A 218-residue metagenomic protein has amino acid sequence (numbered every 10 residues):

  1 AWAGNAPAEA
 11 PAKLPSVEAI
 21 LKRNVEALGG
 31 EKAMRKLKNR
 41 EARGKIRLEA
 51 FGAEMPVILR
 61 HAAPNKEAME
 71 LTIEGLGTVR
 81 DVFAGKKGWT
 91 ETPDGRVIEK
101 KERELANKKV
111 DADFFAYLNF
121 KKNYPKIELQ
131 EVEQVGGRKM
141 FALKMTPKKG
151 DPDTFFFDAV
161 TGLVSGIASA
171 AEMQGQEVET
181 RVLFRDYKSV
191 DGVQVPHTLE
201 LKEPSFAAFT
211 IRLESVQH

Functional and structural regions predicted by a protein language model:
A3-A8: Boundary at the C-terminal end of the N-terminal hydrophobic targeting segment
P11, E18-R96, N123-Q134: N-terminal mature ectodomain segment of secretory-pathway/periplasmic proteins
E26-A33, D113-Y117, E200: Intrinsically disordered, low-complexity boundary segments flanking structured domains
F51-A53, Y117-L118, P147-D151: Short acidic/polar alpha-helix capping motifs at helix-coil junctions
P56-R60, D81-G85, I98-L105, F157 (+2 more regions): Short amphipathic beta-strand/extended segments with alternating polar/hydrophobic composition
T72-E74, G136-H218: Gly/Pro-enriched, hydrophobic low-complexity segments that function as extracytoplasmic propeptides/linkers
W89-A116: Acidic/charged, solvent-exposed loop-and-adjacent secondary-structure segments enriched in E/D, K/R, S/T, and G/P
N107-K144, L163-A168: Short, conserved active-site entrance elements at the starts or edges of catalytic domains
